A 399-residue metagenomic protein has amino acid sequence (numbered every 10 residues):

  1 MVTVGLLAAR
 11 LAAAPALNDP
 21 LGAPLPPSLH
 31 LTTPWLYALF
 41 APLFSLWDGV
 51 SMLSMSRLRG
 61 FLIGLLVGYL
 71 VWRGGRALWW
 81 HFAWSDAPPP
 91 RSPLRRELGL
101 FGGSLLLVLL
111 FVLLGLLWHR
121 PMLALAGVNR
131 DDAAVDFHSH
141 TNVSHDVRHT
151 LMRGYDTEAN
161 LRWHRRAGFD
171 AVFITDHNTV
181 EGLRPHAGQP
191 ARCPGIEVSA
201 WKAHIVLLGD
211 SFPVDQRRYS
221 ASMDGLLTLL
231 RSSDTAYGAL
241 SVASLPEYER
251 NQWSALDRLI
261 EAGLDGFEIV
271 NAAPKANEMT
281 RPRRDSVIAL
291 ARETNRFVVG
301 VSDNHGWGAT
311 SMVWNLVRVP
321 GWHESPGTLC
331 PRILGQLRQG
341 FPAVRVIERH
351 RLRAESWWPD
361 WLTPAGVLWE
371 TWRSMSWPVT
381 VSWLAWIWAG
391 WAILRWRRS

Functional and structural regions predicted by a protein language model:
M1-G127, T294-F297, N304-S399: C-terminal functional module detector
W47-A77, F111-S244, N251-S254, I260-A262 (+3 more regions): A metal-dependent hydrolase metal-coordination microenvironment
P194, V299-G300: Short glycine-rich loop/turn motifs that provide flexible caps or phosphate-binding loops at active sites
L245, S302: Short beta-strand/turn micro-motifs composed of small residues that flank or help shape donor/cofactor-binding pockets
D265-A272, W322-G327: Acidic, His- and aromatic-enriched active-site or binding-groove loops in soluble protein domains that engage sugars
